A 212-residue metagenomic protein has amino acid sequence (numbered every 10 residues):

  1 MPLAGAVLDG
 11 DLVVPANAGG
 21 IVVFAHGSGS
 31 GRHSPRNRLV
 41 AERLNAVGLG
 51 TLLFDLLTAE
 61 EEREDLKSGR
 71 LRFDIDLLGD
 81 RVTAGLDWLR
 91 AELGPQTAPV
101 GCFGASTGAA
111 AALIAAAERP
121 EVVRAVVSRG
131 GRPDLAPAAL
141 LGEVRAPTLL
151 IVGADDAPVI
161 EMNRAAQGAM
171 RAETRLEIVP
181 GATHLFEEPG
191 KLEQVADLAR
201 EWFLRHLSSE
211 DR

Functional and structural regions predicted by a protein language model:
M1-A98, L185-G190, Q194-V195: Serine-hydrolase catalytic machinery in alpha/beta-hydrolase-like enzymes
P99-G104, R129: Short beta-strand immediately N-terminal to the catalytic nucleophile in serine-hydrolase-like folds
F103-A112: Gly/Ala-rich beta-loop-alpha elbow adjacent to hydrolase catalytic centers
E121-P133: A conserved short beta-strand
V144, L150-V152: Short beta-strand/loop motif that positions the catalytic acidic residue of the alpha/beta-hydrolase fold
A157-M162: Conserved alpha/beta-hydrolase "acid-adjacent" motif
M170-L185: Catalytic histidine neighborhood in serine/cysteine hydrolases with alpha/beta-hydrolase-type architecture
A182-L185, G190-R212: Catalytic active-site module of serine/aspartate enzymes centered on a nucleophile-bearing elbow/loop
